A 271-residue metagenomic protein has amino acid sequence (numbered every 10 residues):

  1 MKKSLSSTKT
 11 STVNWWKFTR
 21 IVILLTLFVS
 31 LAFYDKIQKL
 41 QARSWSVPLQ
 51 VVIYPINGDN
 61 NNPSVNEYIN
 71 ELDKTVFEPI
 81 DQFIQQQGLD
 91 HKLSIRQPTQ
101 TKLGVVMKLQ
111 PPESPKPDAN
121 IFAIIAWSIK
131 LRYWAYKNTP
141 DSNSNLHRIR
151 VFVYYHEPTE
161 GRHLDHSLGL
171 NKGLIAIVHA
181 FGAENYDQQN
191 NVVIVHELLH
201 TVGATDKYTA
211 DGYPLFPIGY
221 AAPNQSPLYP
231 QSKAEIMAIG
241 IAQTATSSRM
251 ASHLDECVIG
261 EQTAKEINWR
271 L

Functional and structural regions predicted by a protein language model:
K2-S6, V13-F33, S167-K172, A176 (+2 more regions): Metalloprotease/metallohydrolase-associated module, dominated by Zn2+-dependent proteases
W15-L24, V29-S142: Propeptide-to-catalytic entry region of secreted or membrane-anchored zinc metalloproteases
W45-V47, N145, K172, P230-Q231: A short, structural micro-pattern
V52-I56, R150-V153, I177, I236: Soluble periplasmic/extracytoplasmic beta-strand elements of cell-envelope proteins
N60-V65, E160-R162, T244-S248: Short, solvent-exposed loop/turn elements at domain surfaces
V65-K74, E184-V192, P230: Solvent-exposed, acidic/flexible segments
T75-Q86, V193-T201, I236: Amphipathic alpha-helical segments that form well-ordered structural scaffolds and often line/cohere around active
Y133-T209: Active-site-proximal segment of zinc-dependent metalloprotease catalytic domains
